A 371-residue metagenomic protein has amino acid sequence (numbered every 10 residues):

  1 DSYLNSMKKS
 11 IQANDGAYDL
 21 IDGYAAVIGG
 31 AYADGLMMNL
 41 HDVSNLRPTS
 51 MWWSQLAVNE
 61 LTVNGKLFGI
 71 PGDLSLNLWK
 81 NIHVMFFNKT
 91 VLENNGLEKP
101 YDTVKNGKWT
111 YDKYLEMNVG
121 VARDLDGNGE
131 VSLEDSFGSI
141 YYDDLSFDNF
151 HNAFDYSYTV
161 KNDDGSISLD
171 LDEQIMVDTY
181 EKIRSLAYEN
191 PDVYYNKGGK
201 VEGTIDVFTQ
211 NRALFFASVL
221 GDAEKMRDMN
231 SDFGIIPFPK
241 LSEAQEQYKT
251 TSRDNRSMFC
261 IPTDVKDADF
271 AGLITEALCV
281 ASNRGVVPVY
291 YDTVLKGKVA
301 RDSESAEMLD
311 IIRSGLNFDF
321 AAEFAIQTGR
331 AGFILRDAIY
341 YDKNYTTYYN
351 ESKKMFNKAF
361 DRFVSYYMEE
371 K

Functional and structural regions predicted by a protein language model:
D1-A25: Early extracytoplasmic/lumenal segment of secretory-pathway proteins
D1-S6, G107-K113, Y194-T209: Short helix-initiation/N-cap motifs at beta->coil->alpha
A25-I82: Hinge/lid segment of periplasmic solute-binding proteins
H41-W53, V104-N106, S132, S157-M176 (+1 more regions): Short, solvent-exposed loop/beta-turn-alpha elements that line the ligand-binding surface or hinge of extracytoplasmic
E60, D124-D135: Acidic, glycine-anchored loop motifs typical of Ca2+
L115-V119, N149-G198: Glycine-centered hinge/linker elements that transmit conformational signals in sensory and ligand-binding systems
M226-L295: Extracytoplasmic/periplasmic substrate-recognition and gating elements
T263-G272, C279-K371: Conserved C-terminal helix/tail region of periplasmic/extracytoplasmic solute-binding proteins
